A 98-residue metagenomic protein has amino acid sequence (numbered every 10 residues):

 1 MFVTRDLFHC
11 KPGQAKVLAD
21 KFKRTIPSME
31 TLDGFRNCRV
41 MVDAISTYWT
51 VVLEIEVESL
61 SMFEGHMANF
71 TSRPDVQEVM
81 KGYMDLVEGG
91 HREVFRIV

Functional and structural regions predicted by a protein language model:
M1-F2, V98: Absolute protein N-terminus
F2-H9, C38-F70: Short, well-ordered beta-strand segments in beta-rich or mixed alpha/beta enzyme and ligand-binding folds
K11, T25, T50, V57-S59 (+2 more regions): A generic structural signal for ordered secondary structure
Q14-N37, F70-T71, D75, V79-M80: Short amphipathic alpha-helical segments
R36-V52, D75-V98: Glycine-rich beta-strand-turn "strand-cap" elements at beta-sheet edges
